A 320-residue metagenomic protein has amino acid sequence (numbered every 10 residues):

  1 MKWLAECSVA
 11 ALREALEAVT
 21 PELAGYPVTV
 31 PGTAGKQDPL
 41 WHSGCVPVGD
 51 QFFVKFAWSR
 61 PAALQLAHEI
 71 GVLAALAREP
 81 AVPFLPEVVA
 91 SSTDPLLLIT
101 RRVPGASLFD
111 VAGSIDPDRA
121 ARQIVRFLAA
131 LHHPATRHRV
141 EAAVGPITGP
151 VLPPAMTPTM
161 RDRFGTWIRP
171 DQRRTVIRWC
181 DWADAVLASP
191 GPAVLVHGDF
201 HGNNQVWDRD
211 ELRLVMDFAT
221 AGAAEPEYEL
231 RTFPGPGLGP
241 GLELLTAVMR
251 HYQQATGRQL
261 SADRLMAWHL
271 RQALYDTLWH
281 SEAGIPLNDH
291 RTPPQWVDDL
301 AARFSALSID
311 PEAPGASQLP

Functional and structural regions predicted by a protein language model:
A5-P27, S114, R122, A130-G198 (+2 more regions): An alpha-helical support segment within catalytic cores of ATP-dependent transferases
T29-I147, V151: ATP-binding pocket architecture of kinase catalytic cores
P47-F52, W207-R213: Active-site beta-strand-loop-beta-strand hairpin of nuclease catalytic cores that positions key catalytic residues
G49, P95, G191-A193, E211: Conserved catalytic motifs of the protein kinase core domain
S59, I99-S114, H133-T136, T157-R163 (+1 more regions): A glycine-centered beta->alpha junction motif in the catalytic cores of kinase/phosphotransferase enzymes
A63, A193-L195, H201-G202, D208-L260: Active-site Asp-x-Gly
T93-P95, R209-E211, L270-A273: Short strand-connecting beta-turns/loops that link adjacent beta-strands
T232-P320: Helix-rich C-terminal or lid/interface subdomains of diverse kinases
